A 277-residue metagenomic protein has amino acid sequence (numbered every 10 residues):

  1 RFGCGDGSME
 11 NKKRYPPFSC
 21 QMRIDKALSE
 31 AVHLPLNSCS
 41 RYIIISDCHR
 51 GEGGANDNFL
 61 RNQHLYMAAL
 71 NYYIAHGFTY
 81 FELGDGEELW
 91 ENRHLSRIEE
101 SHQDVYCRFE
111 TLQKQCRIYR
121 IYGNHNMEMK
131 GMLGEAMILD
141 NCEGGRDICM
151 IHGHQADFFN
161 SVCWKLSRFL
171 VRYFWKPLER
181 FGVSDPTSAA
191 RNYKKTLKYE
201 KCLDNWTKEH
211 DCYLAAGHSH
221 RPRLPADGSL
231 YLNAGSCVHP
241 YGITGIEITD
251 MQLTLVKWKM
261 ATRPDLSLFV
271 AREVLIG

Functional and structural regions predicted by a protein language model:
G5, M9-R41: Acidic, histidine-bearing metal-coordination/catalytic regions of metal-dependent phosphoesterases
L36-C39, I45, R50-G144: Core catalytic region of metal-dependent phosphoesterases/phosphodiesterases, especially metallo-beta-lactamase-like
R41-H49, D147-H154, Y231-G235: Active-site-proximal beta-strand elements of phosphoester/diester hydrolases
R41-Y42, T79, I148, Y213 (+1 more regions): Structural motif
G51-G53, E87-E91, I121-K130, A156-F158 (+2 more regions): Active-site environment of divalent metal-dependent phosphoester hydrolases
T111-Y213: Conserved catalytic scaffold of divalent metal-dependent phosphoesterases
K194-D250: Extended, basic/helix-rich recognition subdomains
S229-G277: Binuclear metal-dependent phosphoesterase catalytic core
